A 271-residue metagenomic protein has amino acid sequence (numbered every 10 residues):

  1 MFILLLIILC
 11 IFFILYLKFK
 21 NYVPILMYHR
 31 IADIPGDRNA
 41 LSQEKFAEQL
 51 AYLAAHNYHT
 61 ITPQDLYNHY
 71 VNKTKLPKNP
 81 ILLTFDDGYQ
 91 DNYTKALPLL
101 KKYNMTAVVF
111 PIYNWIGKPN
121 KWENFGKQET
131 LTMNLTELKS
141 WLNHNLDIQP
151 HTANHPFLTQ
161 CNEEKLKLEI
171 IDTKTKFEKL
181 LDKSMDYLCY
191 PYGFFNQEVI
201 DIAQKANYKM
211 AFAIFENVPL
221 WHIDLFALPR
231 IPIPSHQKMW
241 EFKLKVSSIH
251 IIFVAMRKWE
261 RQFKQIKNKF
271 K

Functional and structural regions predicted by a protein language model:
M1-L5, L9-T84, Q90-D91, K95 (+1 more regions): C-terminal active-site subregion of NodB/CE4 polysaccharide deacetylases
K18, A54, P98-N104, L131-P150 (+1 more regions): Acidic (Asp/Glu)-rich catalytic clusters
L26-Y28, D147-H155: Histidine-centered catalytic micro-motifs
I31-I34, W115, N154-F157: A short, flexible beta-alpha/helix-coil linker loop
Y67-N68, Y93-K95, E123-H144, I171 (+1 more regions): Alpha-helical scaffolding within the catalytic cores of extracellular/periplasmic polymer-degrading hydrolases
T84-F85, Q149: Generic enzyme active-site microenvironment
K95-Y113: A short alpha/beta connector and helix-capping loop motif
K118-E129, H155-E163: Surface-exposed cleft-lining segments at the edges of enzyme active sites
